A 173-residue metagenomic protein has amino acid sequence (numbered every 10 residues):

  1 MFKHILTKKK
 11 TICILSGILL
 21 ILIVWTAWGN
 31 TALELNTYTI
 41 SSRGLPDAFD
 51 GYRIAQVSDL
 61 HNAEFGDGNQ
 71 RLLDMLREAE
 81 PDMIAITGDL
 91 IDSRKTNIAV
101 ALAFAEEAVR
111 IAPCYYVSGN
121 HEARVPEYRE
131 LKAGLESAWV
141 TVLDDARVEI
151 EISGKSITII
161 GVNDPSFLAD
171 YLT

Functional and structural regions predicted by a protein language model:
M1-A48: N-terminal membrane-anchoring alpha-helices
K3-I5, Y38, N97, A112 (+1 more regions): Short acidic/polar alpha-helix capping motifs at helix-coil junctions
W28, S42-L45, D74-M75, F104-A105 (+1 more regions): Short, flexible, glycine/charge-rich loop motifs used to bind or transfer phosphoryl groups or to couple energy/partner
N30, L35, F49, V109-I111 (+2 more regions): Short, well-ordered coil/turn elements that cap or connect secondary structure elements
L35-T37, I54-V57, I159: Hydrophobic residues on conserved beta-strands that form the core of alpha/beta folds
G44-D47, N62, A123-T173: Conserved catalytic scaffold of divalent metal-dependent phosphoesterases
Y52-L143: Membrane-embedded segments
